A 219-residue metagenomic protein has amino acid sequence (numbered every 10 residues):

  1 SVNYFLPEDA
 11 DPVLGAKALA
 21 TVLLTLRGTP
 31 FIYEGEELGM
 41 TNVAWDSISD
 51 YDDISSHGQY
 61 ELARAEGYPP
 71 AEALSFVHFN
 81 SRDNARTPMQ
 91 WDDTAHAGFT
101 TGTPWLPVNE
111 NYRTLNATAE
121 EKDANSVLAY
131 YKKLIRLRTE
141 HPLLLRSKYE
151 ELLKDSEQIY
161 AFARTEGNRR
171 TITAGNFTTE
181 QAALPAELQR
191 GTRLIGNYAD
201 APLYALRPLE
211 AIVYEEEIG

Functional and structural regions predicted by a protein language model:
S1-G219: Active-site and adjacent substrate-binding regions of carbohydrate-active enzymes
